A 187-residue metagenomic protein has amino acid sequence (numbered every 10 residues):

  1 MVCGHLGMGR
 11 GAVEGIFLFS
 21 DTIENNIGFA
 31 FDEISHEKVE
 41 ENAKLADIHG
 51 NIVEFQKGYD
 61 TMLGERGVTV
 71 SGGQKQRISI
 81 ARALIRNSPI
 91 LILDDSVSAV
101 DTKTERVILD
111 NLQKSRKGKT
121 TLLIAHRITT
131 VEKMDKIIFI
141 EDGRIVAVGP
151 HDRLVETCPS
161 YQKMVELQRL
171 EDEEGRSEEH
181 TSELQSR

Functional and structural regions predicted by a protein language model:
V2-G7, E24-E65, L109-D110, G118: ABC ATPase nucleotide-binding domain helical subdomain, centered on the C-loop/LSGGQ "ABC signature"
A12-I34, T130-V131: Conserved catalytic motifs of ABC-family nucleotide-binding domains
L45, E54, G58, D110 (+3 more regions): C-terminal portion of ABC ATPase nucleotide-binding domains
H49-I78, S96, V100-K103, K136 (+2 more regions): ABC-fold ATPase nucleotide-binding domain signature/coupling loops
S71-G72, I78-A83, V107, L123: ABC ATPase nucleotide-binding domain "signature" region
I85-P89, G118: A short, proline-enriched helix->beta-strand linker immediately N-terminal to the Walker B motif in ABC-type P-loop
L91-D95: Catalytic Walker B motif of ABC-type/P-loop ATPase nucleotide-binding domains
D101-N111: Conserved D-loop/post-Walker B switch-helix segment of ABC ATPase nucleotide-binding domains
